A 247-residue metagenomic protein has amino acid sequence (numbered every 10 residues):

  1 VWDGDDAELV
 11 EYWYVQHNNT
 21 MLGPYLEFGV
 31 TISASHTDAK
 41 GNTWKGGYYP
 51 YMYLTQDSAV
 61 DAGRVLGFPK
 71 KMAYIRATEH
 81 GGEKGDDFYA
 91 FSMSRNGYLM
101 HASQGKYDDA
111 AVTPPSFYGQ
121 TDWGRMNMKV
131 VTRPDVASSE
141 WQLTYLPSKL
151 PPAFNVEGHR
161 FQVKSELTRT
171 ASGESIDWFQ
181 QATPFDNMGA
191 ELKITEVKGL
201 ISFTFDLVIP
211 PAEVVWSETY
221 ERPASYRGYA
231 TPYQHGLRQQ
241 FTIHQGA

Functional and structural regions predicted by a protein language model:
V1-Y14: N-terminal ordered "arm"
V15-A110: Aromatic- and glycine-enriched beta-alpha-beta binding-site module
L66-A247: Interaction-surface and assembly-scaffold signal
